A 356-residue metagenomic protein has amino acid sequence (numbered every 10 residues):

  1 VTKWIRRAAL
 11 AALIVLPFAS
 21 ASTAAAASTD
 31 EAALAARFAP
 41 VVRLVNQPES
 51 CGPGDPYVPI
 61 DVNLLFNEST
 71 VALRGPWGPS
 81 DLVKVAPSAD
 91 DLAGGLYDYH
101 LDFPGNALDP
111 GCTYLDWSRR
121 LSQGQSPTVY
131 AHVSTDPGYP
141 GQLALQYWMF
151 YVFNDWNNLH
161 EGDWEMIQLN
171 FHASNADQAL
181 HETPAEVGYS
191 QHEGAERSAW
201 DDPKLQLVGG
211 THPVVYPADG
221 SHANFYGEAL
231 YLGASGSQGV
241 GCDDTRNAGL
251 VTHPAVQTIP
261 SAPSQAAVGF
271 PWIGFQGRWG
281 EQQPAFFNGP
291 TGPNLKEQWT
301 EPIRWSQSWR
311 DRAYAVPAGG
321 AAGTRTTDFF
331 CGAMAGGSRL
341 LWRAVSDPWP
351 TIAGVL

Functional and structural regions predicted by a protein language model:
T2-A26: Secretory targeting and sorting signals
A27-D163, N175-L356: A domain-level signal for the mature, folded cores of soluble proteins
E165-I167: Structural stabilizers in ordered domains
N170-S174: Short beta-strand micro-motifs enriched in acidic
